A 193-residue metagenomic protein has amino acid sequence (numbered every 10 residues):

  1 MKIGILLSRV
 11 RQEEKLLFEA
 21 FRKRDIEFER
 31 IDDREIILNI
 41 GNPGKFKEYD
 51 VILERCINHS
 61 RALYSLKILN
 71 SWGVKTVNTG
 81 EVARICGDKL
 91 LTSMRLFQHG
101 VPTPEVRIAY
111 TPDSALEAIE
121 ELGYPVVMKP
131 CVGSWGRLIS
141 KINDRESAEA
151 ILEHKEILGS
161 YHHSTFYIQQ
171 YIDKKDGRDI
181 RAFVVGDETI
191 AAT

Functional and structural regions predicted by a protein language model:
M1, P104, R137, R178-I180 (+1 more regions): Change "...and in nucleic-acid phosphodiester-cleaving endonucleases..." to "...and in nucleic-acid processing enzymes
M1-V82: ATP-binding N-terminal substructure of ATP-dependent carboxylate-amine bond-forming enzymes
E14-L16, A62-S65, D88, R137-L138 (+1 more regions): Short glycine-/acidic-enriched loop or helix-start segments at secondary-structure transitions that form or flank
R22, F46-E48, M94-F97, L122-Y124 (+3 more regions): Short, hinge-like loop/turn segments at secondary-structure boundaries
I26, R30-I31, L69-L138: A conserved helix-loop-beta module that forms one wall/lid of the active-site cleft in ATP-utilizing catalytic domains
L38-G41, S114-E117, S147: Short acidic active-site motifs
K45-F46, I119-E120, C131-S134, G159-Y161 (+1 more regions): Solvent-exposed alpha-helices and their adjacent loops that cap or buttress functional pockets in soluble metabolic
K141-T193: Phosphate-binding site of ATP-dependent enzymes
